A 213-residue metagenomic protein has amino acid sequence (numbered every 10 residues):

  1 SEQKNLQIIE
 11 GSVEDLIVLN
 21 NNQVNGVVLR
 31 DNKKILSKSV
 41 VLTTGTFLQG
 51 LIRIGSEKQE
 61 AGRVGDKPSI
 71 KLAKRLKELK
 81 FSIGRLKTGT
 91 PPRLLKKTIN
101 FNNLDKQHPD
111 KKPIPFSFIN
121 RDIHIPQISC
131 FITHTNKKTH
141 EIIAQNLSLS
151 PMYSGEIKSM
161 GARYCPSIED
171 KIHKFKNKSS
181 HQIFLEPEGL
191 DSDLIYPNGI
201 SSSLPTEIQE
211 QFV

Functional and structural regions predicted by a protein language model:
S1-Q49, L94-L104: Feature captures the FAD/FMN-dependent oxidoreductase FAD-binding
I9-S12, Q23, P68, L72 (+3 more regions): Generic hydrophobic, aliphatic-rich segments that mediate packing or membrane embedding
L36-G50, A61-L86: Hydrophobic or amphipathic alpha-helical targeting/insertion segments
Q49-Q59, I119-I125: Acidic/polar active-site rim loop that often engages polyanionic ligands
S56-G62, I200-S201: Short glycine-enriched, charge-decorated loop/helix-capping segments at active-site entrances that position
K74-E210: An anion/pyrophosphate-binding glycine-rich loop and adjacent beta-alpha core in soluble alpha-beta enzymes
V213: Active-site region of the double-stranded beta-helix
